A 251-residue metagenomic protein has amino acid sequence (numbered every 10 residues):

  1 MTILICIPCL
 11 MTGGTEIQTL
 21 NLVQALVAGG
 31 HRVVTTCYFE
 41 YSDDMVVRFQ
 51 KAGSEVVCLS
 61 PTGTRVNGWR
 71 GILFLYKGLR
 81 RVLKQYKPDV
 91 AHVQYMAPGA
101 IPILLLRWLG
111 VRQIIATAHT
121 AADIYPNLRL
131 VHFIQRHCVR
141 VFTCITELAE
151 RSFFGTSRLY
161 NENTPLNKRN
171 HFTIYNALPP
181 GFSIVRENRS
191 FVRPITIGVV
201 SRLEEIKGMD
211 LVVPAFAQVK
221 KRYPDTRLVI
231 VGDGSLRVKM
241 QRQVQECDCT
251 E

Functional and structural regions predicted by a protein language model:
M1, I184-T196, K221-R222, D248: Nucleotide-sugar donor-binding and catalytic loop/hinge architecture of NDP-sugar-dependent glycosyltransferases
L4, R189-K207, V213-F216: Conserved donor-binding/catalytic core segment of Leloir-type glycosyltransferases
I5-G13, I17-L73, E162-N167, S235-R237: N-terminal strand-loop element at the rim of the active site of nucleotide-sugar-dependent glycosyltransferases
G30-V34, M209-E251: A conserved nucleotide-sugar
V57, V139-V185: Donor nucleotide-sugar binding/catalytic pocket of nucleotide-sugar-dependent glycosyltransferases
S60-V90, A100-W108, L130-H137: An amphipathic, basic-hydrophobic alpha-helix
R70-K77, R112-Q113, T120-V139, R151-E162 (+1 more regions): Nucleotide-sugar donor phosphate/pyrophosphate-binding loop at the beta->alpha transition of glycosyltransferases
V93-G99, A118: Short His-centered aromatic/hydrophobic patch
